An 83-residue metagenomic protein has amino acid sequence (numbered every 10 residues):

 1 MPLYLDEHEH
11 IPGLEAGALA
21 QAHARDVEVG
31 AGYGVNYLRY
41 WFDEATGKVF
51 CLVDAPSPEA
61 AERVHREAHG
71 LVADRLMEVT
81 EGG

Functional and structural regions predicted by a protein language model:
M1-G32, N36-L38, F42-G47, V64 (+1 more regions): Short S/T/G/P-rich N-terminal loop/turn motif that feeds into the first structured element of a domain
E9, L52-D54: Short hydrophobic/aromatic beta-strand micro-patches that form the beta-sheet surface supporting nucleotide- or nucleic
P56-G83: An amphipathic, aromatic/His-enriched active-site/gating alpha helix that lines ligand/cofactor pockets
